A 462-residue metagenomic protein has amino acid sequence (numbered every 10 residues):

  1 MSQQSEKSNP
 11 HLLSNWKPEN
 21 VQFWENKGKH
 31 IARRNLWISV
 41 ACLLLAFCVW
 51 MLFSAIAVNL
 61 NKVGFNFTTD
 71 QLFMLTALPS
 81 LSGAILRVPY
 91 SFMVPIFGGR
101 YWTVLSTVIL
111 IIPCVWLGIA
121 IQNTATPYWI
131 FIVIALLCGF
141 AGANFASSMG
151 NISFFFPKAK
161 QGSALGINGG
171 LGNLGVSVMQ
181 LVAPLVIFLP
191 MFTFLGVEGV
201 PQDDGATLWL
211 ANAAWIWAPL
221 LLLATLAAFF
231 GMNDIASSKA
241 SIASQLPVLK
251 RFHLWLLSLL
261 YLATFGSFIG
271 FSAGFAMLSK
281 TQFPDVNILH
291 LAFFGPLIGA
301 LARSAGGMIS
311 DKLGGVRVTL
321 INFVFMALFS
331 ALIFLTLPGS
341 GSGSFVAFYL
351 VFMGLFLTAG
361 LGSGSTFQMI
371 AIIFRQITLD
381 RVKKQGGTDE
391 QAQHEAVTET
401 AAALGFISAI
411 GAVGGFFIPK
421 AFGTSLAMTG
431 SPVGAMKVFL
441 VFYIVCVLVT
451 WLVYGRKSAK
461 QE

Functional and structural regions predicted by a protein language model:
R34-F65, M179, F271-A276, I418: Extracytoplasmic
F53-V58, R251-A300, S363, F367-Q368 (+1 more regions): Extracytoplasmic gate region of multi-pass secondary transporters
M74-F92, F293-G306: Central cavity-lining transmembrane alpha-helices of secondary-active solute carriers, predominantly the Major
I85-Y128: Conserved MFS/SLC helix-loop-helix module at the cytosolic interface between two early adjacent transmembrane helices
V108-T124, V324-S342: C-terminal ends and interior cores of transmembrane alpha-helices in multi-pass membrane transporters/permeases
P127-A143, S344-S363: Hydrophobic core of transmembrane alpha-helices in multi-pass small-molecule transporters, especially MFS/SLC-type
G142, G162-F188, L404-I418: Glycine-rich segments within core transmembrane alpha-helices of 12-TM secondary carriers
F188-F192, I216-S238, V449-V453: C-terminal membrane-cytosol helix-exit motif in multi-pass small-molecule transporters
